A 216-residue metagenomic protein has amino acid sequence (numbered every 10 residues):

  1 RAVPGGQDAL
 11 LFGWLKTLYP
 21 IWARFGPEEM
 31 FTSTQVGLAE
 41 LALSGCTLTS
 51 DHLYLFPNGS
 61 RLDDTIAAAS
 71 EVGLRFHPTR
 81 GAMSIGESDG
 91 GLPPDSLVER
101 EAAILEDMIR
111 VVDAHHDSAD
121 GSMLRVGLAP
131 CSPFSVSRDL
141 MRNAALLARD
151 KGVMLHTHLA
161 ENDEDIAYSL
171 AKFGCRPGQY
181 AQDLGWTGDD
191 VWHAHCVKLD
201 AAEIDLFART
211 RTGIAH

Functional and structural regions predicted by a protein language model:
A2-H52, F56-R75, L105-D120: Alpha-helical scaffold segments that flank or form the walls of functional sites
S44, V72, D150, R209-T210: Structural motif
T49-S50, L155, I214: Hydrophobic residues within beta-strands of alpha/beta enzymes
H52-L53, P130, H216: Short glycine-centered, acidic/aromatic-flanked micro-motifs in structured strand/loop junctions that mark active-site
S60-V197, A202: Metal-coordinating catalytic core of metallo-dependent amide/deamination hydrolases
A201-A202, A208-H216: A conserved active-site cap/scaffold subdomain adjacent to cofactor or substrate pockets
